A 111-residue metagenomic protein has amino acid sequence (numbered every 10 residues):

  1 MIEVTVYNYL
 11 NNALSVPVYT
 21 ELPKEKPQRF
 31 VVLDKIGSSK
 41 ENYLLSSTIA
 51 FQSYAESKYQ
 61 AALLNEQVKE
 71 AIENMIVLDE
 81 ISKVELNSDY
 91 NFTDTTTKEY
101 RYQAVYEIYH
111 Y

Functional and structural regions predicted by a protein language model:
M1-V16, E25, D34-Y111: Charged, amphipathic alpha-helical segments and their flanking helix caps
L22: Residues at the C-termini of beta-strands that transition into short coil/loop
P27-R29: Histone-fold modules and their flanking histone-like tails across chromatin and transcription assemblies
